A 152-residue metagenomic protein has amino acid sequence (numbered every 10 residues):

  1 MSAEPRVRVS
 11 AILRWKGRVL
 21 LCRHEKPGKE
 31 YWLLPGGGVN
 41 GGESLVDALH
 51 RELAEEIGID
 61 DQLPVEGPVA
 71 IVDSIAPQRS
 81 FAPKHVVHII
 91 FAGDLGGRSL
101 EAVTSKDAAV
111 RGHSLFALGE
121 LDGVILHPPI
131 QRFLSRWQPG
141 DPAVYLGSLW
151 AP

Functional and structural regions predicted by a protein language model:
M1-L34, V46, D61, L95: N-terminal strand-loop-strand
E4-R6, I12, L21, A82 (+3 more regions): Intrinsically disordered, low-complexity sequence elements enriched in Ser/Thr/Gly/Pro
K29-W32, S105-P152: Nudix hydrolase/Nudix homology domain
V39-P64, V72-L126: Unchanged
